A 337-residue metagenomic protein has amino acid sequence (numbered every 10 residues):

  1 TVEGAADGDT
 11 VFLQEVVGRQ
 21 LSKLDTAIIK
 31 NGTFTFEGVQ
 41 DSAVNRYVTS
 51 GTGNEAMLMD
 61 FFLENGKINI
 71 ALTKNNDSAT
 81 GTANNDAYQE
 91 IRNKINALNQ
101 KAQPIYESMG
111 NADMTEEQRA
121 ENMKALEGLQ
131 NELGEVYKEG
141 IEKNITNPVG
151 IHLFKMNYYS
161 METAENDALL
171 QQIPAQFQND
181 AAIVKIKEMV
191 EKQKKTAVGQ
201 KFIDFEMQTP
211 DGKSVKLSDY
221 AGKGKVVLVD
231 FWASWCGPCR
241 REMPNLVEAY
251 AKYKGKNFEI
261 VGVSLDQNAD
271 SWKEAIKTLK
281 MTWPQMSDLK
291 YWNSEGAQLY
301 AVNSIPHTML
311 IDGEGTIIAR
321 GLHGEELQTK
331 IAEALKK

Functional and structural regions predicted by a protein language model:
T1-E135: A non-transmembrane, solvent-exposed segment enriched in polar/low-complexity residues
Y47-G51, A56, I68-N69, D77-N85 (+3 more regions): N-terminal targeting signals for export/organelle localization
E206, I276-E314: Short, internal strand/loop/helix patches that form the active-site neighborhood or redox-interaction surface
E206-V227: A short beta-strand-turn-helix
K225, F231-E248: Conserved redox-active cysteine motifs that mediate thiol-disulfide chemistry, especially di-cysteine Cys-X(1-2)-Cys
R240-K280, Y291-Q298, T329: Structural microenvironment flanking redox-active thiols in thiol-disulfide oxidoreductases
G313-K337: Thiol-/selenol-based redox modules, centered on thioredoxin-like and closely related oxidoreductase domains
